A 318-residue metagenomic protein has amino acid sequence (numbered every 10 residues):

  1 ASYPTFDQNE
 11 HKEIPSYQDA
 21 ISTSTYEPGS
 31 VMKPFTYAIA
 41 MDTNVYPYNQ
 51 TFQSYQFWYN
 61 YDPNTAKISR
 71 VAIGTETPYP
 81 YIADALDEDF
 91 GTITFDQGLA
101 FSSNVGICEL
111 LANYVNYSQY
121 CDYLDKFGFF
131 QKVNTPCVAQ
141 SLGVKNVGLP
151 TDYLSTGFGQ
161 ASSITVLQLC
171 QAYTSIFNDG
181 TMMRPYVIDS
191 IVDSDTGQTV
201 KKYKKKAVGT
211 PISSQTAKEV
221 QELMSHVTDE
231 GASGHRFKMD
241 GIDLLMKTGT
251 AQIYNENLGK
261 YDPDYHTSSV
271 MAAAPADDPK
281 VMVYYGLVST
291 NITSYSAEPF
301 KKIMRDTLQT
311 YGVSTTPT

Functional and structural regions predicted by a protein language model:
A1-S24, F35-L287: Beta-lactam-recognizing serine transpeptidase/beta-lactamase-like catalytic domain environment
G29-V31: Structural signature of Gram-negative outer-membrane beta-barrels, strongest in the C-terminal barrel of TonB-dependent
Q198-K201, A297-T318: Short, gly/Ser/Thr-rich active-site loops of penicillin-recognizing serine hydrolases
S289-E298: A short acidic/glycine-rich loop-to-helix N-cap element
